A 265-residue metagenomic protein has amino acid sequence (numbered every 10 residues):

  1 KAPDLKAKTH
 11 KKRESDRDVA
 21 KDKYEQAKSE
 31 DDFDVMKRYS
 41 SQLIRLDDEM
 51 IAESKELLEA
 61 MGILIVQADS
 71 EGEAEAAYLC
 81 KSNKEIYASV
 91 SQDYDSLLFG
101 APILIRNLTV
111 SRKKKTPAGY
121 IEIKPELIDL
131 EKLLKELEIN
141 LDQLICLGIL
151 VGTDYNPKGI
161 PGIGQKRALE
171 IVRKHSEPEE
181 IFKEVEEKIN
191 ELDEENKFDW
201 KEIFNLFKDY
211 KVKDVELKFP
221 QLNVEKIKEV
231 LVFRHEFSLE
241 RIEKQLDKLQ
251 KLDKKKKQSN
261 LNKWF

Functional and structural regions predicted by a protein language model:
K1-S82, P102-L104, V110, L206 (+1 more regions): Noncatalytic, basic helical substrate-engagement surface that gates or grips nucleic-acid strands
E85-I86: Short coil/turn connectors at secondary-structure junctions
S89-V90: Conserved adenosine/adenylate-binding substructure
S96-F99, V110-A118, I128-D129: Conserved NTP-donor binding/palm subdomain of two-metal-ion nucleotidyltransferases/polymerases, i.e., the charged
F99-A101, E170: Generic hydrophobic alpha-helical membrane-span motif
P102-I103, T109, S176, E186: A generic structural signal for secondary-structure junctions that act as hinges or helix/strand caps at the edges
Y120-F265: Non-catalytic nucleic-acid-binding/docking modules located in mid-to-C-terminal regions of nucleic-acid enzymes
